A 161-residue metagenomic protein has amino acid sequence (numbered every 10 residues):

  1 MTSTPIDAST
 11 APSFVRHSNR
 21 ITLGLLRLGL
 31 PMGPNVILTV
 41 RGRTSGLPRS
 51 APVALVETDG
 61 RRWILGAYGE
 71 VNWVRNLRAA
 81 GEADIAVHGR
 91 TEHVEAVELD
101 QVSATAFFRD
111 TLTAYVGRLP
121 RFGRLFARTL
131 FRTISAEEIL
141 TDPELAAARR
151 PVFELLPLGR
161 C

Functional and structural regions predicted by a protein language model:
M1-L30: Extreme N-terminal tail/first-helix region
P5, S18, L25, E57-T58 (+2 more regions): General secondary-structure edge motif
A11-P12, Y68-L158: Short, structured beta-strand-loop surface elements
L23-G24, S50-A51, I139-T141: A generic local structural motif
L30-P34, R149: A short, polar/charged loop/turn motif at coil->beta-strand junctions and beta-hairpin connectors
G33-Y68: Short beta-strand segments
T58-G60, R90, R160: Short strand-connecting beta-turns/loops that link adjacent beta-strands
